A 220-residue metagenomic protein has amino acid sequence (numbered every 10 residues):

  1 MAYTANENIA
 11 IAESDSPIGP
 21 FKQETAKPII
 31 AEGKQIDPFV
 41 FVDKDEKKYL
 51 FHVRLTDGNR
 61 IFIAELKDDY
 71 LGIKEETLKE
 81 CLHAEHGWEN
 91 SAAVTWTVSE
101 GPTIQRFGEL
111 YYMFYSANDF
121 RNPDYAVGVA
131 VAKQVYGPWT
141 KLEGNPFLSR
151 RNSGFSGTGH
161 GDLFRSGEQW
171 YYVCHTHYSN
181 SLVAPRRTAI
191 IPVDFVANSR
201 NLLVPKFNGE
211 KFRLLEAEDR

Functional and structural regions predicted by a protein language model:
M1-R220: Carbohydrate-active catalytic/glycan-binding domains of CAZyme proteins, especially the secreted or lumenal ectodomains
